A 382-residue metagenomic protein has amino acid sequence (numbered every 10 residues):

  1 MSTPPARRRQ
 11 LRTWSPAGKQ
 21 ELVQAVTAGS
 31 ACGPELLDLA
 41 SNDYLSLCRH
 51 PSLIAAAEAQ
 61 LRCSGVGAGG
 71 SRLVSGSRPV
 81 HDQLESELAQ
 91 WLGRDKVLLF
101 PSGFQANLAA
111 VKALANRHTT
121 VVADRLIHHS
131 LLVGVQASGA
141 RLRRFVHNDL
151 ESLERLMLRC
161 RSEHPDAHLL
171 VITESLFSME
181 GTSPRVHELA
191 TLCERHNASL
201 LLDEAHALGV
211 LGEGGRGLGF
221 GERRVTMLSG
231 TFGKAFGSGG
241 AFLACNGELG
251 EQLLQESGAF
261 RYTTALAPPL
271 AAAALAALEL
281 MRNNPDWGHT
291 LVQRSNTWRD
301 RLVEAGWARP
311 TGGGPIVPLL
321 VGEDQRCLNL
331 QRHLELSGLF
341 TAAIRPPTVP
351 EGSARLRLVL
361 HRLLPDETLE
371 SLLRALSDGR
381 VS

Functional and structural regions predicted by a protein language model:
S2-V66, A198: N-terminal "arm"/small-domain region of PLP-dependent enzymes with the aminotransferase-like
D43, R143, H147-L202: Active-site phosphate-binding strand-loop segment of PLP-dependent enzymes
P51, A55, A59, C63 (+4 more regions): PLP-dependent enzyme catalytic core of the Aspartate aminotransferase-like
I54-S102: Conserved N-terminal alpha-helix of the aminotransferase class I/II PLP-enzyme fold
A110-H129, L150: Conserved PLP-anchoring active-site segment centered on the Schiff-base-forming lysine
F220-Q252: Active-site PLP attachment segment
A265-N284, T290, R294, V303: Structural motif of enzymes handling amino- and sulfur-group chemistry
H289-N296, V303-G338, S353, L360-R362: Conserved PLP-binding catalytic core of the aspartate aminotransferase-like
